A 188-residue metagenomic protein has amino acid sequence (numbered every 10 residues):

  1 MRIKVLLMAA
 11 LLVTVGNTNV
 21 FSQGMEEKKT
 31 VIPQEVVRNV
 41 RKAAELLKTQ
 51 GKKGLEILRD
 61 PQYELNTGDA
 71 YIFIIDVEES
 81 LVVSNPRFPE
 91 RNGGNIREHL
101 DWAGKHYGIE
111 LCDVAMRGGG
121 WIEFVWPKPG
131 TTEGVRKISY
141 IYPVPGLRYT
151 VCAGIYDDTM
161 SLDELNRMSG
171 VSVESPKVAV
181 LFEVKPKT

Functional and structural regions predicted by a protein language model:
V5-T14: Sec-dependent N-terminal signal peptides
V13-F21: C-terminal segment of classical bacterial N-terminal signal peptides
V20-T188: N-terminal membrane-sensor/transducer module of prokaryotic signaling receptors
